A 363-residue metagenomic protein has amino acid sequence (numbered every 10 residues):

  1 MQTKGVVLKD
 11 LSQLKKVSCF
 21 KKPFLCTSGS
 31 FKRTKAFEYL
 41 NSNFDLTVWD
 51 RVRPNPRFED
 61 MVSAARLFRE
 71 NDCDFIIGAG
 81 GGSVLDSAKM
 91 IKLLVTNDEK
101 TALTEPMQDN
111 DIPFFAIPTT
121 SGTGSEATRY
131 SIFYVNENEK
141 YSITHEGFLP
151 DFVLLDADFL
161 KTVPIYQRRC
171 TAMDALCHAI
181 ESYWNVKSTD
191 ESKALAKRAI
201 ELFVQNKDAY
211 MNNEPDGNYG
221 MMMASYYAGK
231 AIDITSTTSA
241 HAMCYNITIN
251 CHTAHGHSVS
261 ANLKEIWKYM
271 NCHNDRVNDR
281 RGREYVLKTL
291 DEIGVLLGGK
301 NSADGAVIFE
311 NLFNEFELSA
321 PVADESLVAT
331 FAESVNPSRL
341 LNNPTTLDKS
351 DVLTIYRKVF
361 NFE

Functional and structural regions predicted by a protein language model:
M1-F75: ATP/NTP phosphate-donor binding region
L14, R33-K35, F58, S83-A88 (+2 more regions): Short glycine/serine/threonine-rich phosphate/pyrophosphate-binding segments that cradle anionic phosphate groups
D86-N97: DPxDG-like acidic metal-binding loop motif
T96-S188, Y285: A glycine/threonine-rich phosphate-anchoring loop and its flanking beta-alpha core in nucleotide/phosphate-binding
I165-Y227, A231: C-terminal and late-domain segments of enzyme folds
I249-L327: Gly/Pro-rich interdomain helix-loop hinge
S326-E363: Short, amphipathic C-terminal "tail helix"
